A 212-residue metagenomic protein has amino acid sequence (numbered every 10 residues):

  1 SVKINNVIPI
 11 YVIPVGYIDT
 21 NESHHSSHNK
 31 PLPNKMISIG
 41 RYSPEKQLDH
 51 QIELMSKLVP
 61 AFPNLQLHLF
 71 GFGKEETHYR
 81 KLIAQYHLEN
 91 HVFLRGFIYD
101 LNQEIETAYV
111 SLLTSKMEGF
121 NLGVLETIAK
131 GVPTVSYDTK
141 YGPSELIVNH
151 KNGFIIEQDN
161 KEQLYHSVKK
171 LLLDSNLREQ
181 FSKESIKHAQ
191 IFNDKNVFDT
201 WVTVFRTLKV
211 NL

Functional and structural regions predicted by a protein language model:
S1-S23: Donor nucleotide-sugar binding/catalytic pocket of nucleotide-sugar-dependent glycosyltransferases
H28-K46, I52-M55, H68: Conserved donor-binding/catalytic core segment of Leloir-type glycosyltransferases
L48-F93, L173-L177, L212: A conserved nucleotide-sugar
F97, K116: Aromatic "clamp/platform" in nucleotide-sugar-dependent glycosyltransferases that forms part of the donor/acceptor
P133-Y137: Short hydrophobic beta-strand element within catalytic cores of glycosyltransferases and related nucleotide-activated
N149-H150, F154-K161, K170-N176: Conserved acidic donor-binding segment of nucleotide-sugar-dependent glycosyltransferases
Q163, K170, L177-I191, T203: A short, well-ordered alpha-helix in the C-terminal region of glycosyltransferases
D194-L212: C-terminal alpha-helical cap of glycosyltransferases
